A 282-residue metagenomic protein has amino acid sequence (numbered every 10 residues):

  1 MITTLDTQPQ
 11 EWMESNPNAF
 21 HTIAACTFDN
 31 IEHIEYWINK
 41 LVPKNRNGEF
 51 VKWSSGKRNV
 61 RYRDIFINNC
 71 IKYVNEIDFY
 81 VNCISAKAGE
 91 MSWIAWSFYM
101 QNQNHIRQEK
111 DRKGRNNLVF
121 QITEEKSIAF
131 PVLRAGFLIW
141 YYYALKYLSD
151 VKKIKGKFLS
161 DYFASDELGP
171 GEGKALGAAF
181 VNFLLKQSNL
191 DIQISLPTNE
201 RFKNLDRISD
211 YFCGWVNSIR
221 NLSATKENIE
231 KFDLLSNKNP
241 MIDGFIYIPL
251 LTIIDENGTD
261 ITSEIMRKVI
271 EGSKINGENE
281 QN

Functional and structural regions predicted by a protein language model:
I2-N282: Phosphate-ester processing/binding pockets and catalytic centers
